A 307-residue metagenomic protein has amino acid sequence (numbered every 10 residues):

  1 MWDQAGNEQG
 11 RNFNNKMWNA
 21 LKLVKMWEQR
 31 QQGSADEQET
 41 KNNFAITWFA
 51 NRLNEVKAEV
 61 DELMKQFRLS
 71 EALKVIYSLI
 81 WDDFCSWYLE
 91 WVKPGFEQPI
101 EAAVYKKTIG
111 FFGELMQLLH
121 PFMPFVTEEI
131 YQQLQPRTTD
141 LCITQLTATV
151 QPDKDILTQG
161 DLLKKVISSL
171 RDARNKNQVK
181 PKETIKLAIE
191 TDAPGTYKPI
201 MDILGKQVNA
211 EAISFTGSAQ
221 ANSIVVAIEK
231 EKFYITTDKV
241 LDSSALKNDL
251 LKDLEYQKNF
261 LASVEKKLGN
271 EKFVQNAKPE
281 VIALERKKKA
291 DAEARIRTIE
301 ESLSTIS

Functional and structural regions predicted by a protein language model:
D3-S307: Feature 926 captures the class I aminoacyl-tRNA synthetase adenylation module centered on the KMSKS loop
